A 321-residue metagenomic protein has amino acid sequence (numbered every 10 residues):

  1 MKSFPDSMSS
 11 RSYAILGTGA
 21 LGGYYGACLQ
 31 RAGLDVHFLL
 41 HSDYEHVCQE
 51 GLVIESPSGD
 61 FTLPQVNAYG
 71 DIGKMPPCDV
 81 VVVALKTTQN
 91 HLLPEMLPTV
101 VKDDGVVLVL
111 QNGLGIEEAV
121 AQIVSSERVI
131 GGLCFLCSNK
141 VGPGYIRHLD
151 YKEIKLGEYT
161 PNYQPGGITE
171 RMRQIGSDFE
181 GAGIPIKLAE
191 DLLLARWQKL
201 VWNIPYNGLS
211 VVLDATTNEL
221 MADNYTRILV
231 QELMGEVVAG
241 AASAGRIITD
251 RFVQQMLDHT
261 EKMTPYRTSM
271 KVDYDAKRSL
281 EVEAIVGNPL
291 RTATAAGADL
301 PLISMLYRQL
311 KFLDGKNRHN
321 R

Functional and structural regions predicted by a protein language model:
K2, S9, E170, Q231-R321: NAD(P)-dependent Rossmann-like dehydrogenase/reductase catalytic/cofactor-binding core
K2-L63: NAD(P)+-binding Rossmann beta1-loop-alpha1 motif at the extreme N-terminus of oxidoreductases
S10-S12, D79, K152: Nucleotide donor/acceptor-binding cores
A27, R31, E95-T99, Q122 (+3 more regions): Short, well-ordered alpha-helices that flank and scaffold nucleotide-derived cofactor binding pockets
D60-Y145: Rossmann-like NAD(P)(H) cofactor-binding subdomain of soluble oxidoreductases
T99-V100, I123-R128, V141-K199, I204-D250: Internal alpha-helical scaffold of NAD(P)-dependent oxidoreductase catalytic cores
